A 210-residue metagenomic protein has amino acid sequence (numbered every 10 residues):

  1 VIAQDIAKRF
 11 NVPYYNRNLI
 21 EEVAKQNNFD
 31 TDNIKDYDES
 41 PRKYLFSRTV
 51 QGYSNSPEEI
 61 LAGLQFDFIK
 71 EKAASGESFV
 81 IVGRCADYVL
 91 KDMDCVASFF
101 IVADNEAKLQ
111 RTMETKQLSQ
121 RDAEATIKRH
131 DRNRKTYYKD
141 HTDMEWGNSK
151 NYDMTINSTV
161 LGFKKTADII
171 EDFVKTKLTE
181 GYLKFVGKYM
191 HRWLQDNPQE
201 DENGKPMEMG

Functional and structural regions predicted by a protein language model:
V1-I6: Glycine-rich phosphate-binding P-loop
R9-Y15: Post-Walker A helix-loop "phosphate-sensing" segment adjacent to the P-loop in P-loop NTPases
N18-S78: ATP-dependent small-molecule kinase phosphotransfer cores that center on conserved nucleotide phosphate-binding segments
S40-S47, S119-K164, M190-L194: Small-molecule kinase domains that catalyze NTP-dependent phosphoryl transfer to phosphate-bearing small molecules
K70, D143-M209: NTP-dependent small-molecule kinase module
K72-F79, G83-M93, A97, R111: RNA pseudouridine synthases
A86-D87, V102-K108, V160-G162: Conserved nucleotide-binding/hydrolysis micro-motifs of P-loop NTPases
D92-E114, Q120-H130: Conserved phosphate-donor/acceptor-positioning beta-strand/loop module used by diverse small-molecule
